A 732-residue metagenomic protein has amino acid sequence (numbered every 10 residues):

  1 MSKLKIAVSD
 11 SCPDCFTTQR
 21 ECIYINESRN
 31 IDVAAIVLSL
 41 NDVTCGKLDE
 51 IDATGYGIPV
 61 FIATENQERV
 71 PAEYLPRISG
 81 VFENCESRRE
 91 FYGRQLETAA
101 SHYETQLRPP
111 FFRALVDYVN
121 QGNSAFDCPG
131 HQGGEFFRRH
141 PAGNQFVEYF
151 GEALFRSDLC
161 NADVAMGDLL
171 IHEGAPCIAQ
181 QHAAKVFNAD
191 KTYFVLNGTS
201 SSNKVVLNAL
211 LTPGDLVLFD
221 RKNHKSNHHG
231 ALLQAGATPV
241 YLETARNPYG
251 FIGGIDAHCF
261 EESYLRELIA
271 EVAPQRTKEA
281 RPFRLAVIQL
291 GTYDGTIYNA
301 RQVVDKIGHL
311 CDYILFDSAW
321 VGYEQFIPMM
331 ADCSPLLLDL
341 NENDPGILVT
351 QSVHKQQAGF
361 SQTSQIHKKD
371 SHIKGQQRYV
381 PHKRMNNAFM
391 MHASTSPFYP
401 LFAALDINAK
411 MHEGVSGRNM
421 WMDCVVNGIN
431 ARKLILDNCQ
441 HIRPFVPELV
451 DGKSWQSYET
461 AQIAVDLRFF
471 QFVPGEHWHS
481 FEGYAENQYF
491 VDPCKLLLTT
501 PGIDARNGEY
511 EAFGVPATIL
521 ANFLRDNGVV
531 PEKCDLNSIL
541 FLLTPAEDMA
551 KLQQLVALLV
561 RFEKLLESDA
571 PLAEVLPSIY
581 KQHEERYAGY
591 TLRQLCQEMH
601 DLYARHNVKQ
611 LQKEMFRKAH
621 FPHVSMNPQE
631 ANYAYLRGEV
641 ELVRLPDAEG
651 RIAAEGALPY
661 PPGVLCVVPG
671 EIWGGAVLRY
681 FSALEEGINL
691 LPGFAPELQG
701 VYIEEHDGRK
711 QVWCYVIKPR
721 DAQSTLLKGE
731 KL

Functional and structural regions predicted by a protein language model:
S2-K5, S9-A165, E173, K185 (+2 more regions): Non-catalytic terminal extensions of PLP-dependent enzymes
S9-D10, E21-I23, S39-G57, T64-E65 (+4 more regions): Conserved PLP-enzyme active-site core in the AAT-like
P141-Q234, V240: Long, structured ligand/cofactor-binding scaffold of large enzymes
D168, F219, H392, E655-A657: General secondary-structure propensity
L170-C177, L196-N197, I255-S263, E511-G514: Conserved phosphate-coordination/catalytic loops
E173-C177, S396-Y399, T518: Alpha-helix N-cap/helix-start motif at coil-to-helix transitions, marked by capping-box chemistry
T192-Y193, T350, G528-E532: A short linear hydrophobic-aromatic micro-motif
Y193, A286-Q289, I539-T544: Short glycine-rich or small-residue beta-strand-to-loop segments that form or flank ligand, phosphate, metal/Fe-S
